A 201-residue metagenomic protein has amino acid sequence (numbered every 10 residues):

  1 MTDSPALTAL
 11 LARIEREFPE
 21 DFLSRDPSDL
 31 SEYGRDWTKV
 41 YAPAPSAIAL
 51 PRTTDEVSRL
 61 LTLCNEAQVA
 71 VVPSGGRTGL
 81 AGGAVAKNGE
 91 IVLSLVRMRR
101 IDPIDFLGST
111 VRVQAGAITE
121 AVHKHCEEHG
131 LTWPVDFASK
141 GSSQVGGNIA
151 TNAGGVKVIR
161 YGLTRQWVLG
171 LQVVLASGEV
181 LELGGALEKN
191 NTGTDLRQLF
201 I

Functional and structural regions predicted by a protein language model:
M1-T62, G79-S109, A138, Y161: N-terminal flexible segment immediately upstream of the FAD-binding catalytic core in FAD-dependent oxidoreductases
R16-E17, E66, E128: Residues at alpha-helix termini
L60, A67, V122: Aromatic/hydrophobic pocket-lining residues that form π-stacking "cages" and hydrophobic walls in ligand
N65-A67, S74-G76, S143, W167: Short, basic and Ser/Thr-rich N-terminal targeting/leader segments
V69-A70, T132: Residue-level detector of anion-binding/catalytic polar loops
R100-I201: FAD-binding subdomain of flavoenzyme oxidoreductases
